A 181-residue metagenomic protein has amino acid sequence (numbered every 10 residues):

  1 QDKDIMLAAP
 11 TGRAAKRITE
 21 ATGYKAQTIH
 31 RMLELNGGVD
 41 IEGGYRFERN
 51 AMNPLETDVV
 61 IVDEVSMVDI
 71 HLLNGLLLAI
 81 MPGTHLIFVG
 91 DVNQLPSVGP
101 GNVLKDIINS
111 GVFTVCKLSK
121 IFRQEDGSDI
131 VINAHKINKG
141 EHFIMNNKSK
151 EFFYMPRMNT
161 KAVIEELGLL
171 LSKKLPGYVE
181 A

Functional and structural regions predicted by a protein language model:
D2-K3, T57, P82-H85, G111-C116 (+1 more regions): Short glycine-/polar-rich loops that comprise or flank the Walker A/P-loop and associated switch/sensor motifs
D4-D58: Inter-Walker segment of RecA-like/P-loop motor cores
Y24, M52-P54, L78-G83, I108-V112 (+1 more regions): Conserved catalytic network of the ASCE P-loop NTPase/AAA+ motor domain
L33, M67-D69, L95-P96: Catalytic P-loop NTPase motifs of RecA-like helicase/translocase cores
D63-E64, G90: Walker B catalytic acidic pair
I70-T84, N102-I107: Short, conserved "post-DEAD/DEAH" coupling segment immediately C-terminal to helicase motif II within the SF2/RecA-like
N93-A181: Conserved helicase motor core of P-loop NTPases
